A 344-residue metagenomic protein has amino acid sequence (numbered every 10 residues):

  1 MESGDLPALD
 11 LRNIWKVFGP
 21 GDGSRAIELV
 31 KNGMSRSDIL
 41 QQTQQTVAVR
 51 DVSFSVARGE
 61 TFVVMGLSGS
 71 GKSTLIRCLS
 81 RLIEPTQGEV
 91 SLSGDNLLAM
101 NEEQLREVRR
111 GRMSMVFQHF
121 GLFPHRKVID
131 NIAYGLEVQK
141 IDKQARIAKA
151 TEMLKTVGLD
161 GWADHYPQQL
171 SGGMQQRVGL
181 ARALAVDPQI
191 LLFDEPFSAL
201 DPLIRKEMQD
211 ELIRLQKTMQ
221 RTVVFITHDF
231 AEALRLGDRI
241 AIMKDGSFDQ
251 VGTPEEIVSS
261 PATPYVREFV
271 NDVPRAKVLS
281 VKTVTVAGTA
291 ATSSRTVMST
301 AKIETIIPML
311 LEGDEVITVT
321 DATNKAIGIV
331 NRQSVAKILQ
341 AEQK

Functional and structural regions predicted by a protein language model:
D22, E28-D38, D95-N96, E137 (+1 more regions): Conserved ABC ATPase "signature" region
S80: Helix-to-loop junction immediately C-terminal to a conserved catalytic motif
G88-N96: Conserved ABC transporter NBD signature motif
R110, Y134, H165-Q168, R182 (+1 more regions): Conserved signature/switch motifs of ABC ATPase nucleotide-binding domains
R126-A133: Short coil-to-helix segment of the ABC ATPase nucleotide-binding domain corresponding to the Q-loop/switch region
T292-T323, N331-K344: The conserved cystathionine-beta-synthase
